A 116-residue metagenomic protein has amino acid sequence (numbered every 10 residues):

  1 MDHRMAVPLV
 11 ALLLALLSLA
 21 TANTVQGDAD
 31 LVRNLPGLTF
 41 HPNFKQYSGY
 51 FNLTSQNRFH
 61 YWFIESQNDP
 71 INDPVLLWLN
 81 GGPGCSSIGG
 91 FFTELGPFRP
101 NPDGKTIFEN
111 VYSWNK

Functional and structural regions predicted by a protein language model:
D2, W62-K116: N-terminal cap/lid subdomain of alpha/beta-hydrolase-fold enzymes
D2-V75: Catalytic-loop region of hydrolases
